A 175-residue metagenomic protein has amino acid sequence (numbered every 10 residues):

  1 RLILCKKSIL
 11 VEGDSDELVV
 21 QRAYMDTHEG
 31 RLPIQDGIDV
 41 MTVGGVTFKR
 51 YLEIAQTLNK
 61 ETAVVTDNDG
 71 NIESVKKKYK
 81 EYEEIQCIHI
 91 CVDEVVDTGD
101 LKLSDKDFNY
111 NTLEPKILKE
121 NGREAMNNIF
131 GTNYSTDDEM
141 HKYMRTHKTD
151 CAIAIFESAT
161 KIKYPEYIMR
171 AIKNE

Functional and structural regions predicted by a protein language model:
R1-E175: Acidic, divalent-metal-binding catalytic cores of TOPRIM and closely related two-metal-ion phosphodiester/pyrophosphate
